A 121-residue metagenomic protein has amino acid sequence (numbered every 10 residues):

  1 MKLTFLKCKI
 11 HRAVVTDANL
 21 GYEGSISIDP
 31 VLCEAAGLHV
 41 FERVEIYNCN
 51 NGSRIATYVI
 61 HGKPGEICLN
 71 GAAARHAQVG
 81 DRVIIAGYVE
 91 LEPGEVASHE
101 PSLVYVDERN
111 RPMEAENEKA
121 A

Functional and structural regions predicted by a protein language model:
M1-L3: Long, charged amphipathic helices and adjacent flexible linkers at domain junctions
F5, V15-T16, L20-A97, E108-R111: Compact, glycine-rich, soluble single-domain proteins
V96-A121: Helix-rich terminal scaffold detector
